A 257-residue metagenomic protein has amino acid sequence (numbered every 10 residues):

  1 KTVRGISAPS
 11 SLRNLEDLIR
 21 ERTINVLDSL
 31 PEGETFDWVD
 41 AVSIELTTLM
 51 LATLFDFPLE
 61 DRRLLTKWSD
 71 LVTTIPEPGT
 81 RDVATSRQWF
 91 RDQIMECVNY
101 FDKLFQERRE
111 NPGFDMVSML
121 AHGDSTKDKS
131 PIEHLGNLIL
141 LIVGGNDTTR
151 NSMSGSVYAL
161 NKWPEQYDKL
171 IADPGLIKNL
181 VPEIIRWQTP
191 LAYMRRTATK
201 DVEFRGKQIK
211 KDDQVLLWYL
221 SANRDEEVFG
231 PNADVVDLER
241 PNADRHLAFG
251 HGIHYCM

Functional and structural regions predicted by a protein language model:
K1-M257: Cytochrome P450
